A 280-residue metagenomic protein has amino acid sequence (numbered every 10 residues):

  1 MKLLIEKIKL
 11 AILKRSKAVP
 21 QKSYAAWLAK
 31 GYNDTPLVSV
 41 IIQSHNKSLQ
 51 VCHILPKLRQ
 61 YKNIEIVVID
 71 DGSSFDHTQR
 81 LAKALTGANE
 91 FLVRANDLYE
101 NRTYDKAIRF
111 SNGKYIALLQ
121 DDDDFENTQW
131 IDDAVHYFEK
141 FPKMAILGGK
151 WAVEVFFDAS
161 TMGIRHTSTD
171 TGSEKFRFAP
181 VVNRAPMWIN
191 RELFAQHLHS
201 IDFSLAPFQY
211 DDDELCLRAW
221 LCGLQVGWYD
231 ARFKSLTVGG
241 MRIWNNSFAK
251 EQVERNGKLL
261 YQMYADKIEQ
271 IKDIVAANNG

Functional and structural regions predicted by a protein language model:
K2-P56: N-proximal low-complexity "stem/linker" segments adjacent to membrane-targeting elements
P56-I64: Short, acidic, metal-binding catalytic loop of nucleotide-sugar glycosyltransferases
D70-Q79, D124: A conserved acidic beta->alpha catalytic loop
R94-S111: Glycine-rich, basic loop-to-helix element that forms the pyrophosphate-binding segment of sugar-nucleotide handling
N101, T169-R191, F208: A recurrent flexible, glycine/aromatic-enriched loop bordering the glycosyltransferase active site that acts as
I116: Short aromatic/hydrophobic "clamp" motif used to bind/position activated sugar donors
T128-M162: Conserved donor NDP-sugar-binding/catalytic core segment of glycosyltransferases
M187, L193-H197, L205-R232: A short, conserved alpha-helix in the catalytic core of glycosyltransferases
